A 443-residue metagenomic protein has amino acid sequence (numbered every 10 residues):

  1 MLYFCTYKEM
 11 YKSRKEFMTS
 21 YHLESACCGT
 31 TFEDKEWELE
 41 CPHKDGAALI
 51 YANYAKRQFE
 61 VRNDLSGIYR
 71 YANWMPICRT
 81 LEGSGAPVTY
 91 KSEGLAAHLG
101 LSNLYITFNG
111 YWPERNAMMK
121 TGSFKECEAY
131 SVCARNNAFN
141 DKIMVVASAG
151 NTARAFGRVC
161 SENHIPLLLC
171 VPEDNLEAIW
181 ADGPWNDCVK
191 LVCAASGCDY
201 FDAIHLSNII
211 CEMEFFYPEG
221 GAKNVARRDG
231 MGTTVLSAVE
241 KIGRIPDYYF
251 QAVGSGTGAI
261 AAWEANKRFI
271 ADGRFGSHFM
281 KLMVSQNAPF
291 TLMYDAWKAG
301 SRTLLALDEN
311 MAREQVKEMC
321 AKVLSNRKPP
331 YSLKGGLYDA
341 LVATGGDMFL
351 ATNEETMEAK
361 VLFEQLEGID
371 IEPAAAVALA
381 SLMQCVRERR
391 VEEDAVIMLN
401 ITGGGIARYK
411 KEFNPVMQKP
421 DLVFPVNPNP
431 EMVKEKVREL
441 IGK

Functional and structural regions predicted by a protein language model:
Y3-K443: PLP-dependent amino-acid enzyme catalytic core
